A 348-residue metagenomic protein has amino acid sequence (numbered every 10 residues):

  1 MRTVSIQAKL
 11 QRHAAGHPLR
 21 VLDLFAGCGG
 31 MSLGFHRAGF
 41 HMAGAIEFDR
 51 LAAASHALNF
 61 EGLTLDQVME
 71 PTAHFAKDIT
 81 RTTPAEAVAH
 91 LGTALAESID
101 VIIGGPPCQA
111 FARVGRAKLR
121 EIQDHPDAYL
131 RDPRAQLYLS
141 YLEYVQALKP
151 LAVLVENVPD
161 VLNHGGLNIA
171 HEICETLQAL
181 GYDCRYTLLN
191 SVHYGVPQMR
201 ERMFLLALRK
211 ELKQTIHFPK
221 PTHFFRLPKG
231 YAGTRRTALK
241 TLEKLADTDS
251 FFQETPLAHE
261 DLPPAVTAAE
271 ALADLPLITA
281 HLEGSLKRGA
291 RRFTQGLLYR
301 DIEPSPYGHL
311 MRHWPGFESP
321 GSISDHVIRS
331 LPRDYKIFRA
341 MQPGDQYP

Functional and structural regions predicted by a protein language model:
R2-K149, P159-H171: Core alpha/beta nucleotide-donor-binding catalytic domains of modification enzymes
H90-L95, V114-P348: Class I S-adenosyl-L-methionine
